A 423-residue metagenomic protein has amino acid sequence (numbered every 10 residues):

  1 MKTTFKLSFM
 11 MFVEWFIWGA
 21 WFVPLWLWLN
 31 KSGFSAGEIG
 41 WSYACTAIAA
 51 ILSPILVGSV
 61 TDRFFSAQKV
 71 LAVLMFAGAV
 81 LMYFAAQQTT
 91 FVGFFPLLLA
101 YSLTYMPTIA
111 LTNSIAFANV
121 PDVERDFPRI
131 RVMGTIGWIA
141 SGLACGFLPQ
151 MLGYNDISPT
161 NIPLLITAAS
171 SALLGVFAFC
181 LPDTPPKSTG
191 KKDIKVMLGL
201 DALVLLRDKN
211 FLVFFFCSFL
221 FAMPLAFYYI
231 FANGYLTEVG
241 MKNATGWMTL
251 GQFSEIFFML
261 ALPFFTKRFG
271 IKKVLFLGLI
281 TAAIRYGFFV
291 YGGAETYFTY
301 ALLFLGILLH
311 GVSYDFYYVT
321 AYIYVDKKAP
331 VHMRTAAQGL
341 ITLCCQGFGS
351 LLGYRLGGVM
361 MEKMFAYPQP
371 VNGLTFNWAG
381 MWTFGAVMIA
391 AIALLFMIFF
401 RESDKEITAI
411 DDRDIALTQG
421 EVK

Functional and structural regions predicted by a protein language model:
M1, L181-F216, L417-V422: Juxtamembrane intracellular "pre-TM" segments in multi-pass secondary transporters
M1-A47, N210-T249, Y318: Helix-loop boundary and gating motifs at the non-cytosolic
K6, A85-A86, S171-P182, G347 (+2 more regions): Multi-pass alpha-helical transporter architecture, strongest for 12-TM Major Facilitator/SLC carriers used
F12, L81-M82, F91-L111, I115 (+2 more regions): Hydrophobic core of transmembrane alpha-helices in multi-pass small-molecule transporters, especially MFS/SLC-type
F34-C45, R125-M133, S158-L165, T237-I256 (+2 more regions): Loop-to-transmembrane helix entry
L52-S66, P149-G153, F258-I271, M361: Helix-to-loop junctions at the C-terminal end of transmembrane segments in multipass secondary transporters
K69-Y83, K273-F288: Structural signature of the two symmetry-related core transmembrane helices
F147-A169, V359-I389: A membrane-interface helix-boundary motif in multi-pass transporters
